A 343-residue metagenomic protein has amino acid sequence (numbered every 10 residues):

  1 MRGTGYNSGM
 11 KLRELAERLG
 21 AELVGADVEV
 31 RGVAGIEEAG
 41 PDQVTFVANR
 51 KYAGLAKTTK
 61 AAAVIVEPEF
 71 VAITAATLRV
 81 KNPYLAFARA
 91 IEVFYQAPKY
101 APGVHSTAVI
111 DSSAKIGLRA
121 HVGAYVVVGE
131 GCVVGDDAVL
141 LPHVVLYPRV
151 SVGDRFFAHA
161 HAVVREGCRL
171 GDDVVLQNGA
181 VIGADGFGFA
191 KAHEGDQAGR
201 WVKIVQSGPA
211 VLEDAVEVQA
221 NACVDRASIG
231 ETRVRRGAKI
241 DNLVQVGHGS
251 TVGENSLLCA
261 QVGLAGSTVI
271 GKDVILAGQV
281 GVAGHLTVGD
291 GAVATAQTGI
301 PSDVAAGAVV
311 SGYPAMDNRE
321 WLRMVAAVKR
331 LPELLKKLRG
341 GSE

Functional and structural regions predicted by a protein language model:
M1-T107, R119, H161, C168 (+5 more regions): Terminal amphipathic alpha-helical/low-complexity segments used for targeting or macromolecular assembly
F46, G103-D317: Structural signal for interior beta-strand "rungs" in well-ordered beta-sheet cores of soluble enzyme domains
